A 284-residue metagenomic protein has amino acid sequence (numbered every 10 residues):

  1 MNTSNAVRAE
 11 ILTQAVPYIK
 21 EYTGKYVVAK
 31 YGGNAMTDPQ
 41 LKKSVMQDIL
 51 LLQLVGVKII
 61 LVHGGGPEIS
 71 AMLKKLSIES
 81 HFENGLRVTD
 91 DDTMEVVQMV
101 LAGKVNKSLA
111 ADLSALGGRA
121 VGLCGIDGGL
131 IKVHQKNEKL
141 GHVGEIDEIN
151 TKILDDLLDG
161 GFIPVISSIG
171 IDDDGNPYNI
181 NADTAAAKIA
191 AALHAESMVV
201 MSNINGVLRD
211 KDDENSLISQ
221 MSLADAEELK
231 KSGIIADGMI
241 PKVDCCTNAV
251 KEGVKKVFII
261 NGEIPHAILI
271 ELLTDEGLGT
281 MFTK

Functional and structural regions predicted by a protein language model:
M1-E263, I270-L272, E276, T283-K284: Nucleotide/pyrophosphate-binding catalytic subdomain
